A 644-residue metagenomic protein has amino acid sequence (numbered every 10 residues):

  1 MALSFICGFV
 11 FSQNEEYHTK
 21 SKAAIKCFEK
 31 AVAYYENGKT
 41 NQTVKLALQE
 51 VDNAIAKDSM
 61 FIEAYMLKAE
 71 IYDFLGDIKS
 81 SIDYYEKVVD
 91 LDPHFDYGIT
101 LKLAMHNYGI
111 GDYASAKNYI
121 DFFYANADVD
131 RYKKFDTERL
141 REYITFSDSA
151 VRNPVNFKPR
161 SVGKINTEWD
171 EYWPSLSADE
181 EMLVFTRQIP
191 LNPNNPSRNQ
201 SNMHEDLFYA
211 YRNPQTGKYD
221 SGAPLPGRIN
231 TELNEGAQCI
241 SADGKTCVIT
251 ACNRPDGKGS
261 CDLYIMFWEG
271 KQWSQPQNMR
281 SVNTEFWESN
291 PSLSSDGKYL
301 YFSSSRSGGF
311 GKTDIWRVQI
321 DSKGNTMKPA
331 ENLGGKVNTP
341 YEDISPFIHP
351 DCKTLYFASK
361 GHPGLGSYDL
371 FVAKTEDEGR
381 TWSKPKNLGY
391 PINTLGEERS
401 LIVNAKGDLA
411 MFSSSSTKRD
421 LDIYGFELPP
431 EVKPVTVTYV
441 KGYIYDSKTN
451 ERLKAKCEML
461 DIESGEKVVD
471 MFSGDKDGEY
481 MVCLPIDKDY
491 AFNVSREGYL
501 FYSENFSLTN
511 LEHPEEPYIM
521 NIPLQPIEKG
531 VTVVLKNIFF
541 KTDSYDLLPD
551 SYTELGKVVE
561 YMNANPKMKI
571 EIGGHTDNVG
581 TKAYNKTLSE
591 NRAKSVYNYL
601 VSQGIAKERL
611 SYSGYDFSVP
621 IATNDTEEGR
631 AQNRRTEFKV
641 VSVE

Functional and structural regions predicted by a protein language model:
T19, L67, F74, I78 (+7 more regions): Short, conserved micro-motifs composed of acidic
K22-K57: Alpha-helical segment of the N-proximal tetratricopeptide repeat
A33-E36, I527-M568, T576-Y584, E608: Short, solvent-exposed beta-strand/turn patches at coil↔beta or beta↔helix junctions that act as interaction loops
K39, K441-K454, I462: Structural motif
S359, P363-G366, N565, G573-E644: Periplasmic OmpA-like peptidoglycan-binding domain that tethers envelope proteins to the cell wall
E463-E479: Short, acidic Ser/Thr/Gly-rich low-complexity loop/linker segments typical of extracellular and cell-surface proteins
G478, K488-Y499: A short, solvent-exposed beta-strand micro-motif common in secreted/extracellular proteins
